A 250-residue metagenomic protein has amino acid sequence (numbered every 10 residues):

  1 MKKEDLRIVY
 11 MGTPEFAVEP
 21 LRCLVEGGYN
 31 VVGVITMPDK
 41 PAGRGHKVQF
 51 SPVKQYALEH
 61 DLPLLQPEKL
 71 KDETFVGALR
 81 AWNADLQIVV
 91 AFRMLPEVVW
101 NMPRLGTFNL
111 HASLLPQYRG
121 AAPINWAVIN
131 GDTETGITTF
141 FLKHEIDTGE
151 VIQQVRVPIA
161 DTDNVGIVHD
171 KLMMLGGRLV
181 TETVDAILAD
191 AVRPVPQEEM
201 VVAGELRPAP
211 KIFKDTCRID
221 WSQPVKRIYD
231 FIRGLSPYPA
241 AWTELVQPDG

Functional and structural regions predicted by a protein language model:
M1-G45: N-terminal Rossmann-like dinucleotide-binding module
E4, I167, T216: Surface-exposed, charge/polar-rich loops and edge strands
R7, N30, D61-P63, G106: Conserved beta-strand segments of alpha/beta enzyme cores
T13-F16, E68-K71, A91-M94: Short beta->alpha connector loops
G27, M37, L86-L206: Donor/substrate-binding cores of folate-linked one-carbon enzymes
P41-D85: N-terminal glycine-/serine-/threonine-rich beta1-alpha1-beta2 phosphate-ribose binding loop of Rossmann-like
V201-G250: Internal anion-binding site segments
